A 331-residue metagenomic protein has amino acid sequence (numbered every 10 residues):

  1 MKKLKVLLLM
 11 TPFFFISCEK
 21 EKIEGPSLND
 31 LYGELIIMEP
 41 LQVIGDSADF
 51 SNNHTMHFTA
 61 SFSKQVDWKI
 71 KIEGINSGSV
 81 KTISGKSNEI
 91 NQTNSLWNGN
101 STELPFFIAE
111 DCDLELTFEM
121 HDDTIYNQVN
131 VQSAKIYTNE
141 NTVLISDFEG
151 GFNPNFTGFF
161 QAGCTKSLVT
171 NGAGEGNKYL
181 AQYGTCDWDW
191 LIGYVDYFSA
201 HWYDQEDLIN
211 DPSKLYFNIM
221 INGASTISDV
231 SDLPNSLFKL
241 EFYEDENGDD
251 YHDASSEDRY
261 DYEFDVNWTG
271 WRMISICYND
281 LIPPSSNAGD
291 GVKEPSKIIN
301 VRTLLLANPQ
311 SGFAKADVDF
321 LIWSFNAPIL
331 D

Functional and structural regions predicted by a protein language model:
K2-L9: Sec-dependent signal peptide recognition, specifically the positively charged N-region followed immediately by
F14-S17: C-terminal motif of bacterial Sec signal peptides marking the signal peptidase cleavage site
E19-L96, N100-D113, M120-G158: Acidic/polar, low-complexity intrinsically disordered N-terminal segments immediately downstream of a Sec signal
I83-S87, E103-P105, Y203-L208, I227 (+1 more regions): Beta-strand-rich interaction surfaces with strong enrichment in secreted/lumenal proteins
I90-Y126, F198-L208, S275-K293: Signal that preferentially marks extracellular ectodomain short beta-strand elements of beta-sandwich modules
D113-F118, K214-I219, S275-K315, F320-L321: Extracellular beta-strand ligand-recognition surfaces/modules
T165-Y197: Short carbohydrate-recognition loop motifs
N218-G289, G312-D317, A327-L330: Extracellular ligand-binding interfaces
